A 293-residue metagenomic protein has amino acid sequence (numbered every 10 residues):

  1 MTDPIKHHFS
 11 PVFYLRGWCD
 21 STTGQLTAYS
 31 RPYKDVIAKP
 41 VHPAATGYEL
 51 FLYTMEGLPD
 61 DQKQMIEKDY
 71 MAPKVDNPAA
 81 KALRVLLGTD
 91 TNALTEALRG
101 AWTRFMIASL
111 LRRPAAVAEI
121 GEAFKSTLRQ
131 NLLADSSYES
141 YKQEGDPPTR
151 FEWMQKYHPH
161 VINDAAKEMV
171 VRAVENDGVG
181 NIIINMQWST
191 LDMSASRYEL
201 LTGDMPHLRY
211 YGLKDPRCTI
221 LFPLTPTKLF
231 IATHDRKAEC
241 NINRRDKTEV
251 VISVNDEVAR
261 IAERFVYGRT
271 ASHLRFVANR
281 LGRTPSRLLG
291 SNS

Functional and structural regions predicted by a protein language model:
M1-K6, S10-S293: Alpha-helical structural context detector biased toward long hydrophobic helices
